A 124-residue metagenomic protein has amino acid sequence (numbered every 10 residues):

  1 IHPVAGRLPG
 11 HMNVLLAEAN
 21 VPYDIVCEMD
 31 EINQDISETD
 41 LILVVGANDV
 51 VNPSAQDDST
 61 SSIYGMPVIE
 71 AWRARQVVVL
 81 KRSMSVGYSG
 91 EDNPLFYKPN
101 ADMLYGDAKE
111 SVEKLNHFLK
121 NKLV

Functional and structural regions predicted by a protein language model:
I1-V124: Structured cytosolic domains appended to multi-pass membrane proteins
